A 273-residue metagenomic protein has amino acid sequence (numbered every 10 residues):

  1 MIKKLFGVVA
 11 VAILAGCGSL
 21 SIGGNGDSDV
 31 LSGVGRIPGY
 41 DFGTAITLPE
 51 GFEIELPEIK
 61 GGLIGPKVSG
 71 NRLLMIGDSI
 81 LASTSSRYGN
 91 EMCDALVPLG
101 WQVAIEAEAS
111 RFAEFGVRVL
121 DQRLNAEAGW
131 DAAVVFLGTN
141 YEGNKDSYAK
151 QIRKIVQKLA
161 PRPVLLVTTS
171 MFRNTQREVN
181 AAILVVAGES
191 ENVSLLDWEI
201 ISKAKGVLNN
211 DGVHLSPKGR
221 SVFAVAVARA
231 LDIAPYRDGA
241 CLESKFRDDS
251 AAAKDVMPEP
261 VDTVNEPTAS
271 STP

Functional and structural regions predicted by a protein language model:
M1-I76, L81-A82, A126-G129, A228 (+1 more regions): N-terminal secretory targeting modules
G18-G26, V117-L124, A128, N140-K158 (+3 more regions): Extracellular glycan-modifying ectodomains
P66-Q151, M171-A181: Conserved SGNH/GDSL esterase-like catalytic core that processes O-acyl groups on lipids and polysaccharides
L74, L165-V167, S194-L196: Hydrophobic/aromatic beta-strand patches that form the interior of the parallel beta-sheet core in alpha/beta enzyme
A160-V164: A short helix->loop->beta-strand "cap" motif at the edges of active sites that frequently abuts
Q176-P273: Catalytic His-Asp segment of secreted/periplasmic serine-dependent ester chemistry enzymes
